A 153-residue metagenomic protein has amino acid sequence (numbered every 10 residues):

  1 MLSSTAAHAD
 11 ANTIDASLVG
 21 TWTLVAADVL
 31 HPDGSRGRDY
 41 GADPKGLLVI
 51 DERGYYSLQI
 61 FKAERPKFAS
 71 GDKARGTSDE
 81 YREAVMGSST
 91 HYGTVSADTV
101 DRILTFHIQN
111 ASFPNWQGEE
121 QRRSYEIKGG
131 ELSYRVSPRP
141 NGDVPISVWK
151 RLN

Functional and structural regions predicted by a protein language model:
L2-N153: Lipid interaction determinants
